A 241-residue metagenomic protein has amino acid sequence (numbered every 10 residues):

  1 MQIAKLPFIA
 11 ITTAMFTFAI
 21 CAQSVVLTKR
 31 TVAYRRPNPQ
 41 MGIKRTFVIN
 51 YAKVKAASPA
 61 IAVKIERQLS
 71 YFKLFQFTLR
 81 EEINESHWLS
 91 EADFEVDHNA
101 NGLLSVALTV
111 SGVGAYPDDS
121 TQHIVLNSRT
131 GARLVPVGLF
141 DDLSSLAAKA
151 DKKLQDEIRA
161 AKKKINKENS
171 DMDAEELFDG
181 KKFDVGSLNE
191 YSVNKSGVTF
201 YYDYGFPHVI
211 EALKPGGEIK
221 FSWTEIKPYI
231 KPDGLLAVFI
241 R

Functional and structural regions predicted by a protein language model:
M1-I11: Bacterial N-terminal signal peptides that target proteins for export
T17-A19: N-terminal signal peptide c-region/cleavage motif recognized by signal peptidases
A22-R241: Compositionally biased intrinsically disordered regions enriched in Thr/Gly
